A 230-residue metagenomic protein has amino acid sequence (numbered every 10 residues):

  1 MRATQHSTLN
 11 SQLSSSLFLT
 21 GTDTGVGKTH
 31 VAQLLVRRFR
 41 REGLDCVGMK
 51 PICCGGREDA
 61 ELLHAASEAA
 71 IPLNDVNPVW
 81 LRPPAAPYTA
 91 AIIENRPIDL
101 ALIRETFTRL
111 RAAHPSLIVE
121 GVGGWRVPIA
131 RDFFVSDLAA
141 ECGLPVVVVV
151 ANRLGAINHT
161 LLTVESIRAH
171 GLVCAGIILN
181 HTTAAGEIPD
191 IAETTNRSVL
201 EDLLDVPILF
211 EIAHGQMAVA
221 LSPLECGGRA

Functional and structural regions predicted by a protein language model:
T4-L13: Arg/Gly-rich low-complexity intrinsically disordered repeat tracts
S16, H30-P97, A101, T106-R109: N-terminal phosphate/diphosphate-binding loop that engages ATP/GTP or pyrophosphate donors across diverse enzyme folds
L19-T20: Hydrophobic anchor at the beta1->P-loop junction of P-loop NTPases
G25, L34-L35, C54, V122-E211: Conserved catalytic-core segment of NTP-binding enzymes
L81-R82, L209, H214-A220: A short acidic, often aromatic-flanked loop/helix-cap motif at beta-alpha or helix-coil junctions that lines enzyme
I103, F107-A130: Switch II (G3) loop of P-loop NTPases
